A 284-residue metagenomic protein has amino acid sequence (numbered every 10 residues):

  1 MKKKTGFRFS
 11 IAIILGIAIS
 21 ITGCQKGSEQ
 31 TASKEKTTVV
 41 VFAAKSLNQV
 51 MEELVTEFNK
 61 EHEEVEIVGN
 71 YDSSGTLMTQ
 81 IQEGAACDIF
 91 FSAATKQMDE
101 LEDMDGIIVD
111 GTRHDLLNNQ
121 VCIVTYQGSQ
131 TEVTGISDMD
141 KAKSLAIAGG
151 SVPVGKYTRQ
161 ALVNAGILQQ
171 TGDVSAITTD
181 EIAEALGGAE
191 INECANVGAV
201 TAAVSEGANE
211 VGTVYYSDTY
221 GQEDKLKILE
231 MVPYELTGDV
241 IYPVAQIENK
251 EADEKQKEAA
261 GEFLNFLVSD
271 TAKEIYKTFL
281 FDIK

Functional and structural regions predicted by a protein language model:
K2-I11: Bacterial N-terminal signal peptides that target proteins for export
I19-G23: C-terminal motif of bacterial Sec signal peptides marking the signal peptidase cleavage site
C24-T56, K60, G75, A94-T95 (+3 more regions): Exported/periplasmic ABC-transporter solute-binding proteins
H62-G69: A generic structural motif
E64, A86-C87, N209: Short, high-confidence coil segments that cap the C-terminus of an alpha-helix and link into the following beta-strand
I67, D110-T112, V174, Y276: Surface-exposed patches in mature extracellular/periplasmic domains of secreted proteins
G69-T79, C87-E102: Ligand-binding clamshell of periplasmic/extracellular solute-binding protein-like
K96-V109, H114: Acidic, polar ligand-binding/catalytic clefts
